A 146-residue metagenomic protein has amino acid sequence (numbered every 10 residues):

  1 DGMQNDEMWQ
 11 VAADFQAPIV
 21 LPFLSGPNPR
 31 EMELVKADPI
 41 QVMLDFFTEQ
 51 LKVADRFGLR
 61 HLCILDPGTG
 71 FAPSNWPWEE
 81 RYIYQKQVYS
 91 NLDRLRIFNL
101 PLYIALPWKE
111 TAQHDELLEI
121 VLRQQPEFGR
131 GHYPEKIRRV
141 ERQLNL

Functional and structural regions predicted by a protein language model:
D1-T48, F71-L146: Active-site-adjacent loop and "lid" segments of alpha/beta metabolic enzymes
V42-L62: CE4/NodB-like, metal-dependent polysaccharide N-deacetylase domain that modifies extracellular/periplasmic N-acetylated
C63-P67: The catalytic core of metal-dependent phosphodiesterases that act on cyclic dinucleotides
